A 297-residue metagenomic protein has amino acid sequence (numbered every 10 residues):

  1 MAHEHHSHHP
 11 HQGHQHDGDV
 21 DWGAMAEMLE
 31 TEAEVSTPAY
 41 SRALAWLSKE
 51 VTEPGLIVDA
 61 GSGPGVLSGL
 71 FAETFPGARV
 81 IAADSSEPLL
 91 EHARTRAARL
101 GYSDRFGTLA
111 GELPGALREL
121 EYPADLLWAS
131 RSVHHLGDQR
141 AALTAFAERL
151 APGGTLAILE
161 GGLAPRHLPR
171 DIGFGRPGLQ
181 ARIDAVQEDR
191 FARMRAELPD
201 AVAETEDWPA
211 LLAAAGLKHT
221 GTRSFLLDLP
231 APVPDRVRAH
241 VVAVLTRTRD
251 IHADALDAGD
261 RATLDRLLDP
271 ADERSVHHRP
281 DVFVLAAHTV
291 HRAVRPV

Functional and structural regions predicted by a protein language model:
D19-A39: Class I SAM-dependent methyltransferase Rossmann-like catalytic core, especially the SAM/SAH-binding loop
T37-P54: Conserved alpha-helix/loop element of class I SAM-dependent methyltransferases that forms part of the SAM/SAH-binding
V58, V66-A116: Class I SAM-dependent methyltransferase SAM/SAH-binding core
G63: Conserved glycine-rich SAM-binding loop
D125-R140: A short SAM/SAH-binding and catalytic strip from SAM-dependent methyltransferases
R140-P152: A short glycine-rich, Lys/Arg-flanked "PGG" loop and its adjoining helix->strand segment in the class I
I158-V233: Conserved catalytic/acceptor-binding region of the Class I
V202, E206, K218-V297: Conserved Class I S-adenosyl-L-methionine
